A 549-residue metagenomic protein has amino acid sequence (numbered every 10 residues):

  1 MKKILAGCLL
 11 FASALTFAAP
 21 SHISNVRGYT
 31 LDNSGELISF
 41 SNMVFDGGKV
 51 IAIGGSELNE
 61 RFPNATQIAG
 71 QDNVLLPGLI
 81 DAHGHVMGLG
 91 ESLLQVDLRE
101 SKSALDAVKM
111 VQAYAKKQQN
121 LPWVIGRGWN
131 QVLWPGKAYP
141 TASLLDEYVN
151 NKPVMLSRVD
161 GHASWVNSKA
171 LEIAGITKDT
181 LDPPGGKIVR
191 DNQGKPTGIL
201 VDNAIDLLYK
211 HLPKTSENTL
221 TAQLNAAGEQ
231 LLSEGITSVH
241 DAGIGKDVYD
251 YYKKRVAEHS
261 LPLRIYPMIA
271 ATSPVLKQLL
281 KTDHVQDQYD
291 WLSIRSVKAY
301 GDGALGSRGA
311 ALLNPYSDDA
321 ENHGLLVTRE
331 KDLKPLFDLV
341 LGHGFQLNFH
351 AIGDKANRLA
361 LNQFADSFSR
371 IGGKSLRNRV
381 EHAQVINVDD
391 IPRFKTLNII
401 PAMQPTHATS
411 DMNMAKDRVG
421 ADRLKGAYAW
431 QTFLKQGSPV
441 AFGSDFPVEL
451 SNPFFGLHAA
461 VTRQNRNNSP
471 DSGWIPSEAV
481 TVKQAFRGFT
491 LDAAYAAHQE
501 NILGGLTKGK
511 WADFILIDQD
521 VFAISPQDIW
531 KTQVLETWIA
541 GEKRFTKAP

Functional and structural regions predicted by a protein language model:
K2-C8: Sec-dependent signal peptide recognition, specifically the positively charged N-region followed immediately by
S13-A14, A18: N-terminal signal peptide c-region/cleavage motif recognized by signal peptidases
P20-S24, G35-L280, R295, A299-A356 (+5 more regions): Divalent metal-binding segments
R27-Y29: Beta-strand-rich structural segments
N33, S41, I502-G505: Short, conserved secondary-structure segments in the cores of folded domains
V256-H259, D283-L292, G373, F394-T396: Acidic (Asp/Glu)-rich catalytic clusters
W291-G309, N398-T409: Non-cysteine beta-strand/loop elements that form the S-adenosyl-L-methionine
D338-L347, K355-N378, H382-A383, V388-P392 (+4 more regions): His/Asp/Glu-enriched, well-ordered alpha-helical/loop segment that forms or immediately abuts the divalent-metal
